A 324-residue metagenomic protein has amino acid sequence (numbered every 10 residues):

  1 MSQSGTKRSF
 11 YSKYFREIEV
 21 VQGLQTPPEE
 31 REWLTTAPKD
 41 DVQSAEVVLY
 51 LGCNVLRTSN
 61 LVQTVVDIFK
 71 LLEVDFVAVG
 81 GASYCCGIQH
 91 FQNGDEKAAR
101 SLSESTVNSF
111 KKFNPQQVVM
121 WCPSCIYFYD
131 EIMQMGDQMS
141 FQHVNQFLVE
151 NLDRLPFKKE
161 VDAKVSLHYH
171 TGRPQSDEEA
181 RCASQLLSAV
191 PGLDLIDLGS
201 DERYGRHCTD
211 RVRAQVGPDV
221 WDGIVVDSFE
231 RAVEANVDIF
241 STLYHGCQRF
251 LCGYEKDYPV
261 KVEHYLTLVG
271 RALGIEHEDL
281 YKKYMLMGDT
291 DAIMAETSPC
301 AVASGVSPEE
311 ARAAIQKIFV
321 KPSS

Functional and structural regions predicted by a protein language model:
M1-F128, I132-G136, L286-S324: Iron-sulfur-cluster electron-transfer modules
V47, D162-V165, F240: Conserved hydrophobic helix-helix packing surfaces used for dimerization/oligomerization
G80, D162-D219, S304-A313, S324: Redox- and metal-dependent alpha/beta enzyme cores, enriched for Fe-S-associated oxidoreductases and cofactor-handling
K97-E104, F157-R173, A214-I224, D279-P299: A polyampholytic, Gly/Pro-enriched intrinsically disordered region
Y129-I132, L187, L251: Hydrophobic packing residues within well-ordered alpha-helices of enzyme cores
Q138-V161, L198-R203, K256-I293: Short, flexible loop segments at boundaries between secondary-structure elements
E202-Y204, L243-F250, V269: Small/polar glycine-rich anion-binding or flexible loop at a beta-alpha turn
V220-D238, H245-R249: A short, acidic, amphipathic alpha-helical segment used as a generic capping/interface helix at domain edges
